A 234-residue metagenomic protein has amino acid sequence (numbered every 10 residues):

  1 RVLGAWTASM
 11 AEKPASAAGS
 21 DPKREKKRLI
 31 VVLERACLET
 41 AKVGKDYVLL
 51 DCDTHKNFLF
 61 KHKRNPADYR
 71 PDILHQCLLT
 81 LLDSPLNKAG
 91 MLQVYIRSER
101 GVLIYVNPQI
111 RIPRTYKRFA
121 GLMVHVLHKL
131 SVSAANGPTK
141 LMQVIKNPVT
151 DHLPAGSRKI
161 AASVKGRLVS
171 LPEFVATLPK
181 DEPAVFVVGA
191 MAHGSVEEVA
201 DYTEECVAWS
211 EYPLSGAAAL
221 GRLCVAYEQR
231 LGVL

Functional and structural regions predicted by a protein language model:
R1-A5, T203-E204: Intrinsically disordered, low-complexity basic segments at termini and long loops, enriched in Pro/Gly and/or Arg/Ser
G4-S170, E228-V233: RNA substrate-binding interface of SAM-dependent RNA methyltransferases
A8-S9, P179, V207-A208: Preference for well-ordered, secondary-structure-rich cores of eukaryotic proteins
V43-D46, E173-V175, E198-D201: Short coil/turn segments at secondary-structure boundaries
G156-S157, E182, T203-E204: Short, well-ordered alpha-helix to beta-strand connector turns
L168-L178, V185: Strongly charged, low-complexity linkers/loops
E182-F186, A190: Loop/turn-to-beta-strand initiation segments
A192-L234: Structured adenosyl-cofactor binding patch, chiefly the S-adenosyl-L-methionine
